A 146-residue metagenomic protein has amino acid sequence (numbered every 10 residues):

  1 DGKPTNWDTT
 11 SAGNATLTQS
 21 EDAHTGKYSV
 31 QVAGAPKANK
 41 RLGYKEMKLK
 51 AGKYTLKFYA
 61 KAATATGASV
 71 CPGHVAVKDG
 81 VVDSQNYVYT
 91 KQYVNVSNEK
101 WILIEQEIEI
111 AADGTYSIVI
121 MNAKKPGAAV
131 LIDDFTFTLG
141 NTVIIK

Functional and structural regions predicted by a protein language model:
D1, V30, G34-P36, R41-S69 (+2 more regions): Extra-cytoplasmic beta-strand recognition segments
D1-V30: Extracellular glycan-recognition surfaces and repeat-rich motifs
A23, K37, L49-A51, A63 (+3 more regions): Surface-exposed coil/turn segments at beta-strand junctions on protein surfaces, enriched
F58, P72, L103-L139: Extracellular beta-strand ligand-recognition surfaces/modules
V70-D79: Short, surface-exposed beta-strand/strand-loop-strand elements in extracellular ectodomains
V82-T115: Extracellular carbohydrate recognition and processing domains and analogous Trp-centered ligand-binding platforms
G140-K146: Extended recognition patches within non-cytosolic domains
